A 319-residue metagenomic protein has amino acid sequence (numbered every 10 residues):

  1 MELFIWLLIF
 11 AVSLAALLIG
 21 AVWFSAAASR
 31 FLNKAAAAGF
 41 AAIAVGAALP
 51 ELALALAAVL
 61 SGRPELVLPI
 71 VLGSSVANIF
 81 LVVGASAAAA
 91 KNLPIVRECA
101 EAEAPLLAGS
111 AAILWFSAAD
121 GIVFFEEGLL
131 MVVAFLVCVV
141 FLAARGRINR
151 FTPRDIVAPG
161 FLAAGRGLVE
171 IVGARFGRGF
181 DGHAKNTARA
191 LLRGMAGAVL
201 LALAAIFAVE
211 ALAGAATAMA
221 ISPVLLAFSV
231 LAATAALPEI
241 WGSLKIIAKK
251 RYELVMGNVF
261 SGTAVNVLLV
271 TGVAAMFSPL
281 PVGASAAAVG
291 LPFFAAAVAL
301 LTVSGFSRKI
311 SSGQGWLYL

Functional and structural regions predicted by a protein language model:
M1-L319: Hydrophobic alpha-helical segments, chiefly the membrane-spanning helices and signal/signal-anchor peptides
